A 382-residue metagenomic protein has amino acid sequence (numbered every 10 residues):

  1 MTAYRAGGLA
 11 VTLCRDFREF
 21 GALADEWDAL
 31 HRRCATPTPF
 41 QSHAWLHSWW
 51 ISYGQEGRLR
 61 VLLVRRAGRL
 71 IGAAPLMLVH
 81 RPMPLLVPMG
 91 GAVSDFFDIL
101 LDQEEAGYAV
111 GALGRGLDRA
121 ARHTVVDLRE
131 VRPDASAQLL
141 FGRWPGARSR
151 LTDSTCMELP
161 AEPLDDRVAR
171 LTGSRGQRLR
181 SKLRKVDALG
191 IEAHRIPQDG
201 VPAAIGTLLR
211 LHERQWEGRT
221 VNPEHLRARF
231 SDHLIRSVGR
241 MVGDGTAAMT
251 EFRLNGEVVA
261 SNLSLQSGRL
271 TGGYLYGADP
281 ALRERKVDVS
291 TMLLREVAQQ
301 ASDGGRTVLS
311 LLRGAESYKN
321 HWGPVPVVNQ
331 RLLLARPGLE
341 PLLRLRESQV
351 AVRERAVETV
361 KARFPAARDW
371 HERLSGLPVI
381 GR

Functional and structural regions predicted by a protein language model:
T2-L9, L13, Q138-D166, R170 (+2 more regions): Active-site/acyl-donor-binding loops of N-acyltransferases
Y4-A6, M89-V93, K185-A188: Short, flexible turn/loop "capping" segments at secondary-structure junctions
L9, D95-F97, I191: Short amphipathic alpha-helical segments
V11-L86, V131-S154, E162, A169-R285: A conserved beta-strand-loop-helix scaffold within acyl/acetyltransferase catalytic domains
R65, S94, D102, G107-D118 (+1 more regions): Aromatic (often tryptophan-rich) hydrophobic motifs at membrane interfaces
P75-D98, L342: Conserved acyl-donor/pantetheine-binding loop and adjacent beta-alpha core of acyl/acetyltransferases and related
D98-Q103, H194: Acyl-group handling in specialized metabolite and lipid biosynthesis
D118-A135: ATP-hydrolysis module of ASCE/P-loop NTPase motor domains, specifically the Walker B Asp-Glu catalytic pair
